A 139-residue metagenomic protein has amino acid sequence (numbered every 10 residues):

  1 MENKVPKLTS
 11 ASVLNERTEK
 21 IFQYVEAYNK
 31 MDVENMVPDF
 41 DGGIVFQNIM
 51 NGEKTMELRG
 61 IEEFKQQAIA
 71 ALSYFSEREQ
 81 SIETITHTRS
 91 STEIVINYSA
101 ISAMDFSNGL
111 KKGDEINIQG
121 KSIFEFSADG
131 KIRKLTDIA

Functional and structural regions predicted by a protein language model:
M1-G42: Short, low-complexity N-terminal intrinsically disordered segments enriched in polar/charged residues
E2, E93, E115-A139: Short beta-strand edge/turn micro-motifs at domain boundaries
E19, E77-E79, I116-I118: Short solvent-exposed loop/turn micro-motifs enriched in small/polar/acidic residues
Y24, M36-V37, I44, F64 (+3 more regions): Hydrophobic pocket/interface hotspot
V33, D39-S91: A solvent-exposed, acidic/Ser-Thr-rich amphipathic alpha-helical stretch
F40, Y98-S102, A139: Short beta-strand segments enriched in hydrophobic/aromatic residues within well-folded beta-rich domains
Y74, I101-E115: Short, cysteine-centered beta-strand-loop-beta hairpins and adjacent loop/turn segments enriched in charged/polar
S90-M104: A short hydrophobic beta-strand element
